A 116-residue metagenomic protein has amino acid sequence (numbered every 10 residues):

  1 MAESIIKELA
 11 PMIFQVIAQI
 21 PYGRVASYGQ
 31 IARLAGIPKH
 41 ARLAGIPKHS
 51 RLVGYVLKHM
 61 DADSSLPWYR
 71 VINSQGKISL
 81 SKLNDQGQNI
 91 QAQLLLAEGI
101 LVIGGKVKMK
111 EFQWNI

Functional and structural regions predicted by a protein language model:
A2-I116: Nucleic acid-binding interface residues in structured DNA/RNA-binding domains, emphasizing the DNA-engaging scaffolds
